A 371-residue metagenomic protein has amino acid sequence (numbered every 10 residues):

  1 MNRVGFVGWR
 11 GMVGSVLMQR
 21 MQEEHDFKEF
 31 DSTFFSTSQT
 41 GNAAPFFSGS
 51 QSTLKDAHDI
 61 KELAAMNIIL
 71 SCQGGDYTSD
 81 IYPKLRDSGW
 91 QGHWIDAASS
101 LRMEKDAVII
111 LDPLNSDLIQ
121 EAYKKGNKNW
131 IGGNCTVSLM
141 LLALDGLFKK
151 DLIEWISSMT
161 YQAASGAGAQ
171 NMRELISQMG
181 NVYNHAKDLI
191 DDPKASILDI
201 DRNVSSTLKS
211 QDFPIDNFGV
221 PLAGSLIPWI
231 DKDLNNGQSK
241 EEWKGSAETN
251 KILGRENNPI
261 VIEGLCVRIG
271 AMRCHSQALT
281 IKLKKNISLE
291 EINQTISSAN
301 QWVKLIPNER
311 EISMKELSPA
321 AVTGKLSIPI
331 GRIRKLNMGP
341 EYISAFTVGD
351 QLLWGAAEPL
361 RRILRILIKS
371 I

Functional and structural regions predicted by a protein language model:
M1-N217, N257-V261, I328-P329, I333-M338 (+2 more regions): N-terminal Rossmann-like NAD(P) cofactor-binding subdomain of oxidoreductases, focused on the glycine-rich
I69, A164-I371: Charged docking surfaces used in two-component/phosphorelay signaling
